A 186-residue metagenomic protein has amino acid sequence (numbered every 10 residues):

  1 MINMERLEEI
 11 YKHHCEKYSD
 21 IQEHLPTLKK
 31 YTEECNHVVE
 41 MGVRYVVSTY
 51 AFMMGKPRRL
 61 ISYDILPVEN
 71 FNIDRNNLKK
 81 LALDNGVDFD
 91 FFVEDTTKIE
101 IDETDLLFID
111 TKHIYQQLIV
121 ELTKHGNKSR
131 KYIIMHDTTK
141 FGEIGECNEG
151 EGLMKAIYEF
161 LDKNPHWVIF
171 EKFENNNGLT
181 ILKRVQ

Functional and structural regions predicted by a protein language model:
M1-Q186: A short alpha-helical cap/connector motif
